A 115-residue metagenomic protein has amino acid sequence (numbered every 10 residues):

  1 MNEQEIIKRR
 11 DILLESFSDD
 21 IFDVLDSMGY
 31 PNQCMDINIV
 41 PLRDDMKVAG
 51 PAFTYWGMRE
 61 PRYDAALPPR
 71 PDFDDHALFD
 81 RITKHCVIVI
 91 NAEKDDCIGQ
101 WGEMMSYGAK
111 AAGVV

Functional and structural regions predicted by a protein language model:
M1, S27, V114-V115: Small beta-barrel nucleic-acid-binding modules, primarily SNase/OB-fold domains and secondarily Tudor-like barrels
N2-I6: A short, surface-exposed helix-loop junction/capping segment
I7-F73: N-terminal low-complexity or amphipathic/hydrophobic leaders
M46-G50, Y107, G113: Short alpha-helical interface elements
L78-E103, K110-V115: Extracellular/luminal Protease-associated
